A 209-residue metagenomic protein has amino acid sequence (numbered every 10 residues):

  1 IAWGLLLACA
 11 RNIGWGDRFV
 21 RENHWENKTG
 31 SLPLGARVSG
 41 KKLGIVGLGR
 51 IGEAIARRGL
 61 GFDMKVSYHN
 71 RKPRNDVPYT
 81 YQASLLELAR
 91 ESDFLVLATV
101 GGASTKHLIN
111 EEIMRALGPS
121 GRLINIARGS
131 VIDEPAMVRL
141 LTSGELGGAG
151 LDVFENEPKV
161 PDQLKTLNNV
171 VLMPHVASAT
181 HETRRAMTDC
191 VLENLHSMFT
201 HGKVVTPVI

Functional and structural regions predicted by a protein language model:
I1, W15, F19, S31-L34 (+1 more regions): C-terminal helix-to-coil terminal segments
I1-K42, A54-R57: Phosphate-binding beta-alpha-beta segment of Rossmann-like dinucleotide-binding domains, i.e., the NAD(P)
A2, L6, I55, S92 (+3 more regions): Hydrophobic "lid"/C-terminal helical patch of Rossmann-like NAD(P)-dependent dehydrogenase/epimerase domains
L48-G49: Glycine-rich Rossmann-fold phosphate-binding loop(s) that bind the pyrophosphate of adenine dinucleotide cofactors
A56, L60, L141-T142, K165: Gly/Ala-rich phosphate-binding loop of Rossmann-like dinucleotide-binding domains, activating on the conserved
V66-Y68: Short beta-strand "acidic-cap" motif of Rossmann-like dinucleotide-binding folds
R71-Q163: Rossmann-like adenosine-cofactor binding region
